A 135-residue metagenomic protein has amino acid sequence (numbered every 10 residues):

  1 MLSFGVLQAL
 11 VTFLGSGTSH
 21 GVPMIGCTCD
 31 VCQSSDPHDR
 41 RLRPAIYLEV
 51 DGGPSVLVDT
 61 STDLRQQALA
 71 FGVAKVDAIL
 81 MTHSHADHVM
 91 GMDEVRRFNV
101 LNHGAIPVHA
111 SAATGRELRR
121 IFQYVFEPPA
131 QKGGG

Functional and structural regions predicted by a protein language model:
L2-G135: Binuclear metal-dependent hydrolase catalytic cores
